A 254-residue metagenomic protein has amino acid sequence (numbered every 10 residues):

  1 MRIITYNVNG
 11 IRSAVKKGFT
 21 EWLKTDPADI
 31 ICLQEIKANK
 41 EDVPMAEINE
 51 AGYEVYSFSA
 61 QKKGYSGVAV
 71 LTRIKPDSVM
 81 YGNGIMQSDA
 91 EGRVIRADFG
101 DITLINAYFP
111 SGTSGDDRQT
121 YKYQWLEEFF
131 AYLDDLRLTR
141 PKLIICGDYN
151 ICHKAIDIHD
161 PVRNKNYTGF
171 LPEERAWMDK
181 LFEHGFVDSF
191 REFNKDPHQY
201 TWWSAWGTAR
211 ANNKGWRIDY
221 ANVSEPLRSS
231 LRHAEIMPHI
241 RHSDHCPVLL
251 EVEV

Functional and structural regions predicted by a protein language model:
M1-E50, E54, A60-S66, Y81 (+2 more regions): N-terminal, active-site-proximal structural segment of metallo-dependent hydrolase catalytic domains
M1-N9, D101-T113, C146: Active-site-proximal beta-strand elements of phosphoester/diester hydrolases
N7, L23-E41, L104, L133-A155 (+4 more regions): Active-site beta-strand/loop signature of hydrolases that rely on acidic residues for catalysis
I30, A51-E54, E127-K214, I218: Metal-dependent phosphoesterases centered on the DNase I-like endonuclease/exonuclease/phosphatase
I36-N39, P44-G112: Structured beta-strand-rich core segments of catalytic domains in phosphoester-bond hydrolases
K63-V79, P197, A209-S229: Conserved beta strand-loop-helix elements of the APE1-like EEP
R73, A97-G100, S224-E225, L250-V254: Active-site beta-strand termini and strand-to-loop segments that position acidic
G84-I85, P110-L126, V162-N166: Surface-exposed cleft-lining segments at the edges of enzyme active sites
